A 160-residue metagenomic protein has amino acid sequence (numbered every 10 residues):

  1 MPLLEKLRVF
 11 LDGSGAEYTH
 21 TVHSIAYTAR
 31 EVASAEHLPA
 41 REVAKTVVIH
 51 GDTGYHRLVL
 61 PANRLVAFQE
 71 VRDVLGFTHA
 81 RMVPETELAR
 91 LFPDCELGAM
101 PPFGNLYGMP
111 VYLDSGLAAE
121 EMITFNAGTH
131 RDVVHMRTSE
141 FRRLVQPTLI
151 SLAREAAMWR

Functional and structural regions predicted by a protein language model:
M1-R160: Extended, low-hydrophobicity, polar/charged segments
